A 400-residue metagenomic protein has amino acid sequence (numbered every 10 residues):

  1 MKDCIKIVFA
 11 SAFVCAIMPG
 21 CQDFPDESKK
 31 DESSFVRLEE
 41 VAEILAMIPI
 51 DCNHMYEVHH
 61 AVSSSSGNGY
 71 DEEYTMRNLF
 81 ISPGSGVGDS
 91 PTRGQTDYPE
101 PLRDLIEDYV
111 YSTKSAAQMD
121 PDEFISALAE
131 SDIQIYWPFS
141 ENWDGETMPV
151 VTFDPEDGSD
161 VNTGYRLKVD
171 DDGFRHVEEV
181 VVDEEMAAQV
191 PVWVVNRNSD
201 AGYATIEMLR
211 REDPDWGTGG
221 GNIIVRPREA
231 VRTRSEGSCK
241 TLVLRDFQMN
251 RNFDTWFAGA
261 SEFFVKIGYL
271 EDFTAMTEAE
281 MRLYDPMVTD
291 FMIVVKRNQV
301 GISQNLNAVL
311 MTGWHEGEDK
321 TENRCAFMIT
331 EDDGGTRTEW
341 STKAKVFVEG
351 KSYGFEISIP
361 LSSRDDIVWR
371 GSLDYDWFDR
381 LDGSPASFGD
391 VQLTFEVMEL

Functional and structural regions predicted by a protein language model:
D3-C4, S11, C15-I48, C52: Bacterial Sec-dependent N-terminal signal peptides
S34-S238: Long, charge-dense tracts
R234-A258: Short amphipathic, basic-aromatic surface patches that mediate peripheral association with negatively charged
S261-F263: Short beta-strand/loop motifs in extracellular/secreted proteins, especially within beta-sandwich accessory domains
V265, Q299-E349: Eukaryotic beta-sheet cores, primarily in C2 and C2-like/PH beta-sandwich modules
G268-T274: Change "in extracellular beta-sheet-rich domains … of secreted and cell-surface proteins" to "in beta-sheet-rich domains
T274-E318: Tryptophan-paired
D332-L400: C2-type phospholipid-binding modules
